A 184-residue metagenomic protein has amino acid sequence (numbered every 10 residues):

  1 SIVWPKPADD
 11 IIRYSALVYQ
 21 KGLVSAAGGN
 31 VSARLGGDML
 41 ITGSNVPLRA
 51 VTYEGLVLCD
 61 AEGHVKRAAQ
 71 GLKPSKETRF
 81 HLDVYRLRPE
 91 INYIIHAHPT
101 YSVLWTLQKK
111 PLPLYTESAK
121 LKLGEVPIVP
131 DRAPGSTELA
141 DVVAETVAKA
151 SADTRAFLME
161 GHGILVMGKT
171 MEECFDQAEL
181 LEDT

Functional and structural regions predicted by a protein language model:
S1-T184: Glycine-rich flexible loops
